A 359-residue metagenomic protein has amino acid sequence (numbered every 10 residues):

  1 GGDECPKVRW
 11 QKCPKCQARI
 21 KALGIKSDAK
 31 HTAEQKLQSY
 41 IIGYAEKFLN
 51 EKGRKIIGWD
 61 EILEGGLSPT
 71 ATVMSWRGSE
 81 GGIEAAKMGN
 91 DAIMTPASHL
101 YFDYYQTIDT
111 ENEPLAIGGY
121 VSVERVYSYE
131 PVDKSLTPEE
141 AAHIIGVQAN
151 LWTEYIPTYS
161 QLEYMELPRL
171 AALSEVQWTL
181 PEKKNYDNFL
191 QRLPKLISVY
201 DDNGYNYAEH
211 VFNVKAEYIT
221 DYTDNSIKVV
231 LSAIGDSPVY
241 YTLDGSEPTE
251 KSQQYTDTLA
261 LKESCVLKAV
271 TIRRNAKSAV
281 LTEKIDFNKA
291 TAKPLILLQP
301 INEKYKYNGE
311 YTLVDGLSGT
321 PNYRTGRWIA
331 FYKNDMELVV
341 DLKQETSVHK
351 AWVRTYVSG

Functional and structural regions predicted by a protein language model:
G1-A71, W76-E84: Active-site neighborhood of glycoside hydrolase catalytic domains
K55-A71, R77-I227: Flexible, acidic glycine-rich loops studded with aromatic residues
S232-P238, E345-T346: Short proline/glycine-enriched turn/loop motifs at strand-loop junctions of beta-rich domains
P238-T242, W352: Beta-strand signatures of extracellular beta-sandwich domains
S246-Y255: Short beta-strand segments within Ig-like beta-sandwich modules, predominantly Fibronectin type-III
D257-C265: Solvent-exposed segments in extracellular or luminal domains encompassing
T282-E345, R354-S358: Disordered, acidic Ser/Thr/Pro-rich linker "stalks" and the adjacent N-terminal cap of the next globular domain
